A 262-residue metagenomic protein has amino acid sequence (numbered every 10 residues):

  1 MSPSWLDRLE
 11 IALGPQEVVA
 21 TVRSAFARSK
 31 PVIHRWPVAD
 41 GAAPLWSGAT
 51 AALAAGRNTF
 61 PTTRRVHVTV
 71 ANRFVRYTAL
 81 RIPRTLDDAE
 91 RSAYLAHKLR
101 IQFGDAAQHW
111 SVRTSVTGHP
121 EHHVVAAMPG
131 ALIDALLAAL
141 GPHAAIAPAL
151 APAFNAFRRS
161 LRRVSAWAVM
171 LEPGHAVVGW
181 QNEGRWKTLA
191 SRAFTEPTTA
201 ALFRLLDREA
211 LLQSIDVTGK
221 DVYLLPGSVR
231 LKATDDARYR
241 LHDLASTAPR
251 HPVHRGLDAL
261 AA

Functional and structural regions predicted by a protein language model:
M1-A262: Hydrophobic/aromatic-enriched cytosolic interaction surfaces used to assemble or bind macromolecules
